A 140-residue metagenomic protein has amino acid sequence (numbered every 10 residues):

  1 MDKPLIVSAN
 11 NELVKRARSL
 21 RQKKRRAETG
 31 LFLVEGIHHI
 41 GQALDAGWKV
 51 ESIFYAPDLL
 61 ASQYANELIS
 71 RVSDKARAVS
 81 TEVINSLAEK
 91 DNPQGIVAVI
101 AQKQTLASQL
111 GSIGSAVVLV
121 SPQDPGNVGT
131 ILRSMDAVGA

Functional and structural regions predicted by a protein language model:
M1-A65: Boundary-proximal intrinsically disordered activation/regulatory segments immediately upstream of a helical core
V14-A17, I40, I84, P93 (+1 more regions): A general structural signal for well-ordered alpha-helical segments in protein cores
L31, E51-I53, A76-R77, Q94-A98 (+1 more regions): Structural motif
G36, A98, M135: Residue-level signal for inorganic ion chemistry
I37, P57, V79-T81, I100-Q102 (+1 more regions): Fold-independent oxyanion-binding glycine-rich loops and adjacent beta-strand/coil segments at enzyme active sites
D45, A101-T105, Q109-A140: RNA substrate-binding interface of SAM-dependent RNA methyltransferases
W48, L68-R71, R133-M135: Short, solvent-exposed amphipathic alpha-helical segments in soluble enzyme and RNA/protein-processing domains
I69-A101: Glycine/small-residue-rich loop that forms an oxyanion/phosphate-binding "nest" at active or ligand-binding sites
